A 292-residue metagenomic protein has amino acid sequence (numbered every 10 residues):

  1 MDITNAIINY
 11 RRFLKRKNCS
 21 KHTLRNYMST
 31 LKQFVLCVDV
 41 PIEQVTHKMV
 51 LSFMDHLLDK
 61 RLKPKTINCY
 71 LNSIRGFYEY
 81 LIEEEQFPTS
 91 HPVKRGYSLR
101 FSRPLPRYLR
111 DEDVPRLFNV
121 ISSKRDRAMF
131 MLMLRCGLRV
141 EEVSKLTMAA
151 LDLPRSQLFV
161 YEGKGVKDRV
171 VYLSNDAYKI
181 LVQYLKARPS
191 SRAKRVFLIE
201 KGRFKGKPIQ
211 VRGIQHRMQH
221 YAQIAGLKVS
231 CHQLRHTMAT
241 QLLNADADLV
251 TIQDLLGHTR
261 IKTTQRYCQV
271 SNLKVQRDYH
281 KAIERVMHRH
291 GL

Functional and structural regions predicted by a protein language model:
M1-L292: Conserved catalytic core of the tyrosine transesterase superfamily
